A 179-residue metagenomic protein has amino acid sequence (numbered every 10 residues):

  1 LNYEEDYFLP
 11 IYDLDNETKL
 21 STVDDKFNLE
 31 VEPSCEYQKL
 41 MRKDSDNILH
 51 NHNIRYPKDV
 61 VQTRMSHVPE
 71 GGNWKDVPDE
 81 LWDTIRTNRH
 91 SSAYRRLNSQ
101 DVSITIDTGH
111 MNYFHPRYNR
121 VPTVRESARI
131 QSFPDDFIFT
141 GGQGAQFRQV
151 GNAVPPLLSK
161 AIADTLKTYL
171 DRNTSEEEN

Functional and structural regions predicted by a protein language model:
L1-N179: C-terminal target-recognition/interaction regions appended to catalytic cores
